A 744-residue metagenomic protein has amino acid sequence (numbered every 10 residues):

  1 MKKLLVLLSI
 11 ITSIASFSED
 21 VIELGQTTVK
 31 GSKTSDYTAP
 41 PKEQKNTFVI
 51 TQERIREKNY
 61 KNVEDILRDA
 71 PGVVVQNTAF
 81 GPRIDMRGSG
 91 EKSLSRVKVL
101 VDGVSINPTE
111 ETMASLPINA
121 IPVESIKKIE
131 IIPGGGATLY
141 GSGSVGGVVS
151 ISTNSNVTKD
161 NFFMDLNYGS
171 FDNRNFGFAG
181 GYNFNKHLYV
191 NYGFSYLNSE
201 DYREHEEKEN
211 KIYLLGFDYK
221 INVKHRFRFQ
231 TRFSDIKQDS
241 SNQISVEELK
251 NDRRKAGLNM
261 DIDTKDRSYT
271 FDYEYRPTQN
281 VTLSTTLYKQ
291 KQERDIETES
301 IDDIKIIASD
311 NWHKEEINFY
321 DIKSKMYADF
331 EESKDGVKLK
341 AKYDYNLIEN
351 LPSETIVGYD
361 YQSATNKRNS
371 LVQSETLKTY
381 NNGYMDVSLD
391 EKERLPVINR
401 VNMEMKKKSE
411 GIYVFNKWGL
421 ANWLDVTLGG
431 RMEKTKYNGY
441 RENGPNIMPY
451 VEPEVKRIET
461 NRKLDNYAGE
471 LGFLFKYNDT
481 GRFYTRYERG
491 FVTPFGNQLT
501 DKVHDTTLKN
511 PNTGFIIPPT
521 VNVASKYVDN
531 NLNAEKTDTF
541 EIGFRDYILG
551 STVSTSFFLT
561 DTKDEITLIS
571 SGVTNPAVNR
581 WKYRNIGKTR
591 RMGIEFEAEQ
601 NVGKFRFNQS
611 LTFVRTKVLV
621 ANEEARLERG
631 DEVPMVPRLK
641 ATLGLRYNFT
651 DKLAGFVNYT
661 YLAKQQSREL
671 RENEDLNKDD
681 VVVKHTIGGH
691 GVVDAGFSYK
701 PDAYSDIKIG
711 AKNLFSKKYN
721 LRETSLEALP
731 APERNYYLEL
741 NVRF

Functional and structural regions predicted by a protein language model:
G25-K58, R83, V97, L214: N-terminal periplasmic "start-of-domain" segments of outer-membrane beta-barrel proteins
E64-S105: Extracytoplasmic beta-strand/coil segments of soluble accessory domains associated with Gram-negative outer-membrane
S105-P133: Short acidic/polar hinge/loop motifs at secondary-structure boundaries that mediate gating or recognition
N161-F163, Y168-N198, R203-S241, M260-T278 (+1 more regions): Transmembrane beta-barrel wall of Gram-negative outer-membrane proteins
K220-R232, T264-G444, K476, S554 (+2 more regions): Face-selective signature of the C-terminal outer-membrane beta-barrel domain
K237, Q243-K250, T365-K367, D390 (+8 more regions): Surface-exposed extracellular loop regions of Gram-negative outer-membrane beta-barrel proteins, predominantly
N318, K325-F330, K334-K340, G411 (+5 more regions): Outer membrane beta-barrel strand-and-loop segments of large Gram-negative receptors, especially TonB-dependent
K342, L420-V426, K434-T435, T552-K563 (+3 more regions): Gram-negative outer-membrane beta-barrel transporters
